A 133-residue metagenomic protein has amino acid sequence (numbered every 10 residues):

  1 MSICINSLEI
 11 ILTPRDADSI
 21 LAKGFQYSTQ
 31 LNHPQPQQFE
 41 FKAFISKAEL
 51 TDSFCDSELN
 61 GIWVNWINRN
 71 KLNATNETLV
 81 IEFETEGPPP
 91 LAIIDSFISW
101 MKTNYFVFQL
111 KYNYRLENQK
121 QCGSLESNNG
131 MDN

Functional and structural regions predicted by a protein language model:
M1-N133: Long, contiguous binding/interaction regions
